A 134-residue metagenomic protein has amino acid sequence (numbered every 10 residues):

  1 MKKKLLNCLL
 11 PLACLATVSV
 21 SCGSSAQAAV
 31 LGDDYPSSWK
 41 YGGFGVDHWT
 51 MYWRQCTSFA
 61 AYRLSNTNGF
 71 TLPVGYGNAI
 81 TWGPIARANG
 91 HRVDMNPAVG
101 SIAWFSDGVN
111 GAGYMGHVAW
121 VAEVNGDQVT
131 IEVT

Functional and structural regions predicted by a protein language model:
K4-S24: Sec-dependent N-terminal signal peptides of Gram-positive bacterial secreted proteins and lipoproteins
A29-T134: Secreted/periplasmic proteins that engage bacterial cell-wall peptidoglycan
